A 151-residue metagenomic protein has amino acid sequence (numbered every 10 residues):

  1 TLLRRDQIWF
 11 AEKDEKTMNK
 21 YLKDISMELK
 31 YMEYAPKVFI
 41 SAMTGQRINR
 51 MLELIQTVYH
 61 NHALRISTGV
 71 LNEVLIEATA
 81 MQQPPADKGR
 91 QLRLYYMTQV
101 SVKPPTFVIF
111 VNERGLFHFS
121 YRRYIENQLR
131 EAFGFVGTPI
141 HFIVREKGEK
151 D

Functional and structural regions predicted by a protein language model:
T1-D151: C-terminal-of-GTPase-core extension/linker across diverse P-loop GTPases
